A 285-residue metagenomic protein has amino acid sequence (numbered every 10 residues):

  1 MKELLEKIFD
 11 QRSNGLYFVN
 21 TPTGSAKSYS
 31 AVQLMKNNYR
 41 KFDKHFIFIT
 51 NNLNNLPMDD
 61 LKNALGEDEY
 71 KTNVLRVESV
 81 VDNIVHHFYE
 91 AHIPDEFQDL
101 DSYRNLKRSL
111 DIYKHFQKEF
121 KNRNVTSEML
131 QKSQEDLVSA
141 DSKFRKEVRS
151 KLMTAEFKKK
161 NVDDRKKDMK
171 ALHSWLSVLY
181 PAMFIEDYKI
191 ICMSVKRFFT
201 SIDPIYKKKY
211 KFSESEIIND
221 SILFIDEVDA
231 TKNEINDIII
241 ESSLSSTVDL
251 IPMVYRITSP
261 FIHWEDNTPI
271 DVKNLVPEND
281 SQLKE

Functional and structural regions predicted by a protein language model:
M1-N14, V32: Pre-Walker A adenine-sensing motif
Q11-S13, D141-F184: Intrinsically disordered, low-complexity acidic Ser/Thr-rich regulatory segments
Q11-V19, D43-H45, Y188-K189: Pre-Walker A (Motif I) flank of P-loop NTPase domains
S13-V32: Walker A/P-loop
L16-F18, V74-R76, C192: Conserved beta-strand scaffold positions in the cores of enzyme catalytic domains, especially in NTP/NDP-utilizing
V19-P22, F48-N52, C192-V195, I225-E227: Short His-Asn-centered micro-motif
Y29-S30, Y39-N161, R197-T200: Conserved Walker A/P-loop ATP-binding site and its immediately adjacent core in helicase/helicase-like ATPase domains
Q33-N37, A171-K189, S194-E285: Signature of the SF2 helicase/ATPase Hel1-core->accessory helical subdomain module
